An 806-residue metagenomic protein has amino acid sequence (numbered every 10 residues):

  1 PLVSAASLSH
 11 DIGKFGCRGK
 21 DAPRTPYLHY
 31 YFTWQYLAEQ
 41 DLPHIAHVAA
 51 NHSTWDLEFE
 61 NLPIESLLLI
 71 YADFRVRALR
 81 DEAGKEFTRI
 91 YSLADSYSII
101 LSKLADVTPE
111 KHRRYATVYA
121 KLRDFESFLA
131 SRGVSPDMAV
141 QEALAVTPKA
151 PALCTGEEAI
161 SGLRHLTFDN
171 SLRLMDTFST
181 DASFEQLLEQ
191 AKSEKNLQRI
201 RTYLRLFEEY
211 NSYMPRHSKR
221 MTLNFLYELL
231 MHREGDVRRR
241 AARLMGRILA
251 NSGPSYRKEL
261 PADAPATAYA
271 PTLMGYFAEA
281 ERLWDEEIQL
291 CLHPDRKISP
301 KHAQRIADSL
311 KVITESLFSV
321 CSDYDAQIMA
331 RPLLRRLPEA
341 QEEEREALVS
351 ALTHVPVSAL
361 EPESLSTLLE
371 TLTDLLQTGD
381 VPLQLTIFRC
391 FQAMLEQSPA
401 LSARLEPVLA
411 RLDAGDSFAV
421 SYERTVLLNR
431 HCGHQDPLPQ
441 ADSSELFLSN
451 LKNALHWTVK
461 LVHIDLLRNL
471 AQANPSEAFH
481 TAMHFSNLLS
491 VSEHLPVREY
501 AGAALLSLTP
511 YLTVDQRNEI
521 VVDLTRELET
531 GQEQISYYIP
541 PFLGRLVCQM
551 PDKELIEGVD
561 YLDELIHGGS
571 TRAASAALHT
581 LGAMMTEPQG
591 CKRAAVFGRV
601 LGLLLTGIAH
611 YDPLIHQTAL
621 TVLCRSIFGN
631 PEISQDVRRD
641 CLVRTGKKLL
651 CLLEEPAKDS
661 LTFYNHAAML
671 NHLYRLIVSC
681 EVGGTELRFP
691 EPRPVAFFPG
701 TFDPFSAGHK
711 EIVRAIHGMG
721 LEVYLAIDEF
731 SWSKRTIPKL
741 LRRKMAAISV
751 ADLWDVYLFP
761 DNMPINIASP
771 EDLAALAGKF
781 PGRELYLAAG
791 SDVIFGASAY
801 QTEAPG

Functional and structural regions predicted by a protein language model:
P1, S9, G19, T54-R199 (+5 more regions): Divalent metal-dependent phosphate-bond-processing catalytic cores, especially two-metal-ion Mg2+/Mn2+ enzymes that act
P1-A38, A46-D56, D73: His-Asp-centered metal-binding catalytic motifs of divalent-metal-dependent phosphohydrolases/nucleases
S183-L188, F225-Y227, Y269-Y276, A280-C291 (+9 more regions): Buried hydrophobic core positions in alpha-solenoid tandem helical repeats
K195-N196, R233-E234, D295-A303, A340-Q341 (+7 more regions): Short inter-helical turns and helix N-cap capping residues of alpha-solenoid HEAT/ARM repeat scaffolds
R205-E209, R243-R247, D308-V312, S350-H354 (+8 more regions): Residue-level signature of alpha-solenoid helical repeat scaffolds
E209-H217, I248-S255, I313-Y324, R336 (+11 more regions): Residue-level signature of the C-terminal ends
P540, L578, G582-A583, P588-G806: Nucleotidyltransferase catalytic core that binds NTPs
